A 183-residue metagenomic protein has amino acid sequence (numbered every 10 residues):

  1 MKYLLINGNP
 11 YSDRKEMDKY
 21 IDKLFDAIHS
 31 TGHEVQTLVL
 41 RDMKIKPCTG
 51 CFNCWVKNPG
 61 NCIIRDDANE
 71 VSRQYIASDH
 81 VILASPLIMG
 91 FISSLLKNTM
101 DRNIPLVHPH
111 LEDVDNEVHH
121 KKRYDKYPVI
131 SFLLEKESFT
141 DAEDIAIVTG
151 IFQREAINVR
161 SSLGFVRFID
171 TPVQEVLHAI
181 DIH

Functional and structural regions predicted by a protein language model:
M1-V81, M89-N98, I104-P105, F165-V166 (+1 more regions): N-terminal beta1-alpha1-beta2 submodule of the flavodoxin-like/Rossmannoid cofactor-binding fold
K2-N9, I130-S138: Short beta-strand segments enriched in small/hydrophobic residues
G32, Y127-V129: A general structural motif
N98-D101, I147-T149: Charged helix-capping and loop-helix junction motifs
N103-V118: Short, acidic/small-residue loops that bind anionic groups at enzyme active sites
H120-Y127: Short, conserved loop/helix-junction motifs that constitute active-site signature segments in enzyme catalytic cores
S138-H183: Glycine-rich phosphate/pyrophosphate-binding loop and the adjoining helix
